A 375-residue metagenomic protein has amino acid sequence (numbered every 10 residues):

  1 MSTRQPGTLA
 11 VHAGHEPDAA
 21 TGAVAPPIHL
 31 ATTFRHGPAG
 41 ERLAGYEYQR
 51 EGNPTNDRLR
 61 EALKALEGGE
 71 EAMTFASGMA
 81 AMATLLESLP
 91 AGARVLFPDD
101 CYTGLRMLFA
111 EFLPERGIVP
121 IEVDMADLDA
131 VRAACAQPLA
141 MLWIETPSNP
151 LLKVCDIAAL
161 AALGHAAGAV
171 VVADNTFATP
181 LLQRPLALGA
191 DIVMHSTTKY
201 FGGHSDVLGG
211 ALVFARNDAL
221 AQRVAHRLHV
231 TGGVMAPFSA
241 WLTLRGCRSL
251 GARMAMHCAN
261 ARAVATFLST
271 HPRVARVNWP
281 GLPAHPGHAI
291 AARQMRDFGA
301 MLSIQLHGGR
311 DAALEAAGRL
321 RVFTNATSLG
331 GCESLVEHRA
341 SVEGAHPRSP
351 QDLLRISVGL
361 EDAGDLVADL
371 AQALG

Functional and structural regions predicted by a protein language model:
M1-N53, L59-A62, L354: N-terminal "arm"/small-domain region of PLP-dependent enzymes with the aminotransferase-like
S2, H12, A72-R273, N278: Conserved PLP-enzyme active-site core in the AAT-like
S2-G7, A13, P54, R276 (+2 more regions): Positively charged, small/polar-rich N-terminal and surface patches that mediate targeting and assembly and bind
T33-A83, S88, G104-E111, P350: Conserved N-terminal alpha-helix of the aminotransferase class I/II PLP-enzyme fold
V119-I121, A133, R253, G318 (+1 more regions): PLP-dependent enzyme catalytic core of the Aspartate aminotransferase-like
T231-G232, R319-S328, A373-G375: A common structural junction motif
T243-A252, G299-H307, L354-G359: Short, well-ordered beta-strand elements within core beta-sheets of diverse protein domains
R262-R321, A340-R348: Conserved small-domain helix->loop->beta segment predominantly found in fold-type I
